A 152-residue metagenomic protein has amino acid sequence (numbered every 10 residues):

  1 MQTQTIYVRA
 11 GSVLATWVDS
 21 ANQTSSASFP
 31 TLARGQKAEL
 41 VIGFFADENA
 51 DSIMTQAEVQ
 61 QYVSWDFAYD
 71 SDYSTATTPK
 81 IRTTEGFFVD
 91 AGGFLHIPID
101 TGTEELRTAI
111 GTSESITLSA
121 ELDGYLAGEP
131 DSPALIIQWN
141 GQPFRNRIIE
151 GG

Functional and structural regions predicted by a protein language model:
M1-G152: Contiguous segments within soluble domain cores/interaction surfaces
